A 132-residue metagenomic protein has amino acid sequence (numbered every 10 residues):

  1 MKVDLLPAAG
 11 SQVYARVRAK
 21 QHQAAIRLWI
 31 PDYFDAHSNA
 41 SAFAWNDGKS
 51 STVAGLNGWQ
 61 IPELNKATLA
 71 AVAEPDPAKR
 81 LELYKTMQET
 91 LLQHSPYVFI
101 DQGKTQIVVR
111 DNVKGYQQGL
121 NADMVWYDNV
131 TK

Functional and structural regions predicted by a protein language model:
M1-D47: Periplasmic binding protein-like
M1-V3, D32, D47-G48, E74-A78 (+2 more regions): Short linear motifs at secondary-structure transitions and domain/linker junctions
L5, A9, L28, D32 (+2 more regions): Extracytoplasmic/periplasmic, Sec-exported soluble proteins
G10, R18, W29-I30, N39 (+5 more regions): A general marker of short, structured functional hotspots
Q12, R16, D35, E63-A70 (+2 more regions): Extracytoplasmic/secreted proteins, especially bacterial periplasmic and envelope-associated proteins
R16-Q21, S41-L69, Q102-K132: Short, solvent-exposed loop/beta-turn-alpha elements that line the ligand-binding surface or hinge of extracytoplasmic
Q21, A25-W29, E74-D111: Bilobed periplasmic-binding protein-like "clamshell/Venus-flytrap" ligand-binding domains
